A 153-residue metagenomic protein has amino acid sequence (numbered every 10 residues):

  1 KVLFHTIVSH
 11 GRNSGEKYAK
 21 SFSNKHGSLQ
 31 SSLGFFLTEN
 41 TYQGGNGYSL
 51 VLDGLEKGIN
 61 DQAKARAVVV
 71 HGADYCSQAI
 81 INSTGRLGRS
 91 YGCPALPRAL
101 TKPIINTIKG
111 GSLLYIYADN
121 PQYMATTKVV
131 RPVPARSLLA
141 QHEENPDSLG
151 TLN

Functional and structural regions predicted by a protein language model:
K1-Y91, A99-S112, P121-N153: Cell wall/extracellular polymer interaction/catalysis modules
L96: A conserved hydrophobic position in a structured secondary element of the catalytic/binding core that shapes
Y115-Y117: C-terminal, well-folded lobe of enzymatic/effector domains
